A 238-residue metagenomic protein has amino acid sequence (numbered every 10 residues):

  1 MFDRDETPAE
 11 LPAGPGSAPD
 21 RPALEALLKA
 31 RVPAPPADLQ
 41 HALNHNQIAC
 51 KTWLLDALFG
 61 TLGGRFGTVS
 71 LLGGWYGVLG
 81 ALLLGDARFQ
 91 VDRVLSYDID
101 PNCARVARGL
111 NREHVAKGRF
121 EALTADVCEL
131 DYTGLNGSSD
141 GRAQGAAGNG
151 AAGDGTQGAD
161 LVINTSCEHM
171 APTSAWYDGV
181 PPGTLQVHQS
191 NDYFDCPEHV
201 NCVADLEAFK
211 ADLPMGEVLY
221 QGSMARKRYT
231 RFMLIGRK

Functional and structural regions predicted by a protein language model:
F2-R65: S-adenosyl-L-methionine
R65-Y76: Conserved class I S-adenosyl-L-methionine
Y76-Q90: Conserved SAM-binding loop of SAM-dependent methyltransferases across substrates and taxa, primarily the Class I
V91-Y97: Short beta-strand element of Class I
I99-N102: Conserved SAM/SAH-binding beta-strand->alpha-helix loop
R105-T156: S-adenosyl-L-methionine
G158-T173: A short SAM/SAH-binding and catalytic strip from SAM-dependent methyltransferases
P172-L234: C-terminal substrate-binding/active-site "lid" region of AdoMet-derived donor-dependent transferases
